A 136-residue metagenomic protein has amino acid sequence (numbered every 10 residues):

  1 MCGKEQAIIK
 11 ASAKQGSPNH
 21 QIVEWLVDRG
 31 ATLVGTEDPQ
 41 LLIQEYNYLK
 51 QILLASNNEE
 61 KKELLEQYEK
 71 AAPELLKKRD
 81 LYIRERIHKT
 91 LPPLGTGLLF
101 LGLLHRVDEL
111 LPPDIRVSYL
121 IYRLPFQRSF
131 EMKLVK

Functional and structural regions predicted by a protein language model:
M1-K136: Compositional signal for N-terminal targeting/processing segments
